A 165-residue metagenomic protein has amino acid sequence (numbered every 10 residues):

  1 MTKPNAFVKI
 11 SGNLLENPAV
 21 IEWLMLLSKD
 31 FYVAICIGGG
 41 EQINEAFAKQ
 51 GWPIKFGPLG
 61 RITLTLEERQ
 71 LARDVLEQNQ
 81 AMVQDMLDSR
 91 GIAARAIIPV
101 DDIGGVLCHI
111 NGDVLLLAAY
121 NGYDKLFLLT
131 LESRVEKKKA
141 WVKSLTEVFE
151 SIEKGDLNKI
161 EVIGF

Functional and structural regions predicted by a protein language model:
M1-F165: Nucleotide/pyrophosphate-binding catalytic subdomain
